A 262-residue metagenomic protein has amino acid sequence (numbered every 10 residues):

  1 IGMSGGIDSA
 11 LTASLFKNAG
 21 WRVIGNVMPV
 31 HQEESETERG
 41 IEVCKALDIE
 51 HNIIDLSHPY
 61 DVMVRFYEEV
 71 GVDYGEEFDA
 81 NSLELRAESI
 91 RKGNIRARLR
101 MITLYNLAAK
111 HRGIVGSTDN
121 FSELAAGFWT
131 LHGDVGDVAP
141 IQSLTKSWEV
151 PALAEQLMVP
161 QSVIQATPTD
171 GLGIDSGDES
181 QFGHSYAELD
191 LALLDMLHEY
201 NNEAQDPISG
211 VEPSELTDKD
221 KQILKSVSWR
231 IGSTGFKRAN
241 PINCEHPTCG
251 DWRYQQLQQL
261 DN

Functional and structural regions predicted by a protein language model:
I1, N18, I24, H31-Q32 (+6 more regions): ATP/NTP-dependent adenylation/nucleotidyl-transfer catalytic domains that generate, transfer, or process NMP-activated
G6: Conserved G/P- and acidic residue-centered "switch" motifs that form tight phosphate/ATP-binding loops in soluble
S9, L124-A125: Flexible loop/turn segments at secondary-structure boundaries
S9, Q32-E33: Alpha-helix N-cap/loop-to-helix initiation residues
L11-W21: Conserved SAM-binding loop of SAM-dependent methyltransferases across substrates and taxa, primarily the Class I
